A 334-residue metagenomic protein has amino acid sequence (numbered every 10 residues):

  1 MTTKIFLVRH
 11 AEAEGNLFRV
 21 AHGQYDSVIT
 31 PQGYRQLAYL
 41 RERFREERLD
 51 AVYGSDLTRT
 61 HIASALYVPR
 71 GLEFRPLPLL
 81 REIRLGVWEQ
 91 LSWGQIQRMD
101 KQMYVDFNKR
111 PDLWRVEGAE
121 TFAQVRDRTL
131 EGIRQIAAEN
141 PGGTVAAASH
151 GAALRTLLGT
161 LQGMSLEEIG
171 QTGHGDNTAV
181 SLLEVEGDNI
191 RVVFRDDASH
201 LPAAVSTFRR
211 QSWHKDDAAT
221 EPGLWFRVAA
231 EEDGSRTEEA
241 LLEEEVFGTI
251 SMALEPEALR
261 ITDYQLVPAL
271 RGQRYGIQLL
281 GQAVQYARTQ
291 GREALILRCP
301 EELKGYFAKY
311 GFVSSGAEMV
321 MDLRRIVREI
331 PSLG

Functional and structural regions predicted by a protein language model:
T2-T3, V87-Q95, T160-A229, R325-G334: Acidic, low-complexity terminal tails and accessory targeting/binding regions of phosphate-metabolizing enzymes
R9-I62, V116-L130: Loop-to-helix element that buttresses phosphate recognition and phosphoryl-transfer chemistry
Q32, L270, R274-Q282: Conserved acetyl-CoA pyrophosphate-binding loop and the N-cap/start of the following alpha-helix in GNAT-like
A38-Y104: Phosphate-coordination/substrate-recognition cap region in phosphate-metabolizing enzymes
L79, Y264-R271: A short, internal acetyl-CoA/4′-phosphopantetheine-binding micro-motif in the GNAT/acyltransferase core
E239, E245-A253, R260-Q265: Conserved beta-strand in the GNAT
A287-C299: Conserved GNAT acetyl-CoA-binding A-motif
R298-E302, Y310-G334: C-terminal "cap" of GNAT-fold acetyltransferases
